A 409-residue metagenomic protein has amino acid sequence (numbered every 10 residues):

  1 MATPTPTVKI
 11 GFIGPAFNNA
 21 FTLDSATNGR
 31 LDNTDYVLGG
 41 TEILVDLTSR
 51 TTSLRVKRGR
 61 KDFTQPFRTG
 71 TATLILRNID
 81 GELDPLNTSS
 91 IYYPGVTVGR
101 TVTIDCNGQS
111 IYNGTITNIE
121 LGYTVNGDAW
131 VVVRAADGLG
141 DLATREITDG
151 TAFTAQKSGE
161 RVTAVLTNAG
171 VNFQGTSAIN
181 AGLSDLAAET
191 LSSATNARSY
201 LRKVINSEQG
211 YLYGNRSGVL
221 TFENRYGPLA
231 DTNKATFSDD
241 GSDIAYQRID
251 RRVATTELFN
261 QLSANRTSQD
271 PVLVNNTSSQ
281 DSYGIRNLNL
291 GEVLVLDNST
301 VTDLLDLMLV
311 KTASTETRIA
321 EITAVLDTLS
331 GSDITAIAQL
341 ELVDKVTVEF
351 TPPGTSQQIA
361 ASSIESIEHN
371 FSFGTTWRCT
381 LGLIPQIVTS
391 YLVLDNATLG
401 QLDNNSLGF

Functional and structural regions predicted by a protein language model:
M1-T154, A188-A194, R198-Q209, D243-Q247 (+3 more regions): Assembly/oligomerization scaffold segments
I10, C106, V165-G170, I205-E208 (+2 more regions): Hydrophobic, Leu/Ile/Phe/Ala-enriched alpha-helical segments that form helix-helix packing faces
L23, V102-T103, F153-T167, L288 (+1 more regions): Short, cationic low-complexity segments
G59-S89, I179-P228, K234-F409: An acidic/polar, Gly/Ser/Thr-rich interaction patch typically located in mid-to-C-terminal regions of proteins
V96-T97, V125, A136-G140, T154-G159 (+4 more regions): Short, surface-exposed linear patches
G127, V131, S158-R161, N260 (+1 more regions): Alpha-helical structural motif
A143, V162-S192: N-terminal export/assembly leaders
E160-N168, D303-V310: Charged/polar, solvent-exposed surface patches and flexible loops
